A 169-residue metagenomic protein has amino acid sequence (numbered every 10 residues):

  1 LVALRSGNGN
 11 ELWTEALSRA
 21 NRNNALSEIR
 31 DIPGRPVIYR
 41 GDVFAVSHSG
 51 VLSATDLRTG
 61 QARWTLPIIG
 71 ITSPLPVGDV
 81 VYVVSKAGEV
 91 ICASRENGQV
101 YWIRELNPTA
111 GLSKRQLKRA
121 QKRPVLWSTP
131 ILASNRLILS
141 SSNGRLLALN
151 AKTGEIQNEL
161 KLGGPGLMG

Functional and structural regions predicted by a protein language model:
V2, S53, I91, L147-A148: WD40 beta-propeller blade core
S6-N8, D56-T59, S94-N97, N150-G154: Short loop/turn segments that connect beta-strands within beta-propeller blades
T14-I38, Q61-G78, I103-L132, E159-G169: Extracytoplasmic beta-rich repeat domains
R40, S47-H48, S85-K86, S141-S142: Structural signature of WD-repeat beta-propellers
E89, Q99-I103, R145: Short loop/turn and low-complexity linker motifs enriched in small/turn-promoting residues
N97, R136, S141-G169: C-terminal closing repeat unit and adjoining cap/tail of repeat-based domains
